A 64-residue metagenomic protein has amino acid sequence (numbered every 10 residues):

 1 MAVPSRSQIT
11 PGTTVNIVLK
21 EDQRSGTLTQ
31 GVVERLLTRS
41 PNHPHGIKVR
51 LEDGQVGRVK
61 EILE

Functional and structural regions predicted by a protein language model:
A2-E64: Basic/aromatic-rich interaction segments and small domains that mediate binding to polyanionic partners
